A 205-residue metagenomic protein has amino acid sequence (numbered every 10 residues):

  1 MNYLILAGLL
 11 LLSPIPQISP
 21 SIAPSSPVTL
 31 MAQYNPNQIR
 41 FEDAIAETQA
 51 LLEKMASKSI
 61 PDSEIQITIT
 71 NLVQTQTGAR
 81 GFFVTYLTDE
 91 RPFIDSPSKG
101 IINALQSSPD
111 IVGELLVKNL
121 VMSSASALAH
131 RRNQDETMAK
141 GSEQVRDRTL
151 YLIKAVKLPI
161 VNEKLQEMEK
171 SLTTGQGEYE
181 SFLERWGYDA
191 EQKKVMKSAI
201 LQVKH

Functional and structural regions predicted by a protein language model:
M1-P16: Sec-dependent N-terminal signal peptides
I15-A32: Signal peptide processing junction and immediate N-terminal pro/mature segment of secreted/exported proteins
A32-M55, I160-H205: Low-complexity intrinsically disordered segments
A50, G81-D89, E114-R131: Short, hydrophobic/amphipathic alpha-helical patches that form generic packing surfaces within helical domains
A56-I60: Charged, low-complexity interaction regions
P61-I69, S108, R132-S142: Alpha-helical rod/repeat scaffolding segments in eukaryotic adaptors/tethers and long-chain four-helix cytokines
I65-S108: A glycine-rich, hydrophobic loop/mini-helix early in the fold
V121-F182: Conserved binding-pocket/active-site segment within a compact domain
